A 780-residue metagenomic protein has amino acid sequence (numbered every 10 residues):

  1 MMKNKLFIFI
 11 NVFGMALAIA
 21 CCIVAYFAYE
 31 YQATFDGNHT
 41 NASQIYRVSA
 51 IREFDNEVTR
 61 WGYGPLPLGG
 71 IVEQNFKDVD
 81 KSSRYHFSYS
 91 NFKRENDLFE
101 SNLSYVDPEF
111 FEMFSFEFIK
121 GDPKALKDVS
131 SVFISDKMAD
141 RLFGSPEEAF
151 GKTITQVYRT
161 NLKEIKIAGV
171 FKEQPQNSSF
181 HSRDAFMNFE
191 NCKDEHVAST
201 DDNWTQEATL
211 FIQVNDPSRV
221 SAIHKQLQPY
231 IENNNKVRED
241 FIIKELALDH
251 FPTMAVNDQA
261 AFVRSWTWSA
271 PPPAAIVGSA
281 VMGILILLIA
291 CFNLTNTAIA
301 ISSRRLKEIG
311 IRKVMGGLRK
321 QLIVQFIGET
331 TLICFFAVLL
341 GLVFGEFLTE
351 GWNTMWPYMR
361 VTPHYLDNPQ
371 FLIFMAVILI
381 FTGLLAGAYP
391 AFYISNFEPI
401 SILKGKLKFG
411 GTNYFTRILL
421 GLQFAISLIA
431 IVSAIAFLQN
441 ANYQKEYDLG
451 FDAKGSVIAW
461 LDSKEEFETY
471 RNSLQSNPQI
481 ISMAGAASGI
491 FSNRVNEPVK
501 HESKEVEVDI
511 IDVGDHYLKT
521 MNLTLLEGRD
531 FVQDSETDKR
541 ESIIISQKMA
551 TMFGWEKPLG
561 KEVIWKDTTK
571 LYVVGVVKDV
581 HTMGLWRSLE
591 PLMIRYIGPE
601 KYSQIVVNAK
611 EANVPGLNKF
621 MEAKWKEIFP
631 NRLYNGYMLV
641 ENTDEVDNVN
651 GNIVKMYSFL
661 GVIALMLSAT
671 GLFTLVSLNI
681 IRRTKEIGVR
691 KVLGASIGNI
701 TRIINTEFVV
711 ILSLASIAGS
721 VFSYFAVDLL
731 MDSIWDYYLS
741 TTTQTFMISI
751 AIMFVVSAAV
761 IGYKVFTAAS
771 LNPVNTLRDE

Functional and structural regions predicted by a protein language model:
M1-I10, G14, F292-I333, N396-L407 (+2 more regions): Intracellular coupling helices
K3-E30, A270-K307, C334-F335, L339 (+5 more regions): Hydrophobic alpha-helical transmembrane segments of multi-pass inner-membrane transport and secretion
K3-F7, H39, Y230-G283, S303-R304 (+5 more regions): Membrane-helix entry/capping segments
N11, Q32, V48, V72 (+30 more regions): Generic structural signal for small/hydrophobic residues in well-ordered secondary structure, especially within
V24, A247-D249, T331-F397, Q439 (+1 more regions): Small-residue-rich transmembrane alpha-helices
A25-N91, D194, S199-F211, P217 (+8 more regions): Membrane-proximal extracellular/periplasmic loop immediately following the first transmembrane helix
D107-K120, V132-P271, N472-V646: Mid-to-C-terminal secondary-structure elements that act as membrane-proximal/extracytoplasmic interface segments
D136-K137, D184-A185, E190-C192, D201-W204 (+11 more regions): Hydrophobic alpha-helices of bacterial signal-transduction systems
